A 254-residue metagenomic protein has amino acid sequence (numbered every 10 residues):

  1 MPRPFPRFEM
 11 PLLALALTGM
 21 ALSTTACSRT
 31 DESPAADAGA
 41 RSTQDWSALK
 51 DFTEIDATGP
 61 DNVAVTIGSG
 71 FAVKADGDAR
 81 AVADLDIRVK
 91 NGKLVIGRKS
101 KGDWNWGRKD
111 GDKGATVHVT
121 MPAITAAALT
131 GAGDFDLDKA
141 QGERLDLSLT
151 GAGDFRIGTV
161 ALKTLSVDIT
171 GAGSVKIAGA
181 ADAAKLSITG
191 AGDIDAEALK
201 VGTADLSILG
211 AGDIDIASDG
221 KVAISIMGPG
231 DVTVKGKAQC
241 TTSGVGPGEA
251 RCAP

Functional and structural regions predicted by a protein language model:
P2-L12, L17, L22-T130, D134-S148 (+4 more regions): Acidic (Asp/Glu) and glycine-rich low-complexity loops/linkers that are typically intrinsically disordered
G59, G151, G228: Conserved acidic catalytic centers in enzymes
T159, S174-P254: Short, surface-exposed interaction patches in beta-rich subdomains that mediate adhesion/assembly near membranes
